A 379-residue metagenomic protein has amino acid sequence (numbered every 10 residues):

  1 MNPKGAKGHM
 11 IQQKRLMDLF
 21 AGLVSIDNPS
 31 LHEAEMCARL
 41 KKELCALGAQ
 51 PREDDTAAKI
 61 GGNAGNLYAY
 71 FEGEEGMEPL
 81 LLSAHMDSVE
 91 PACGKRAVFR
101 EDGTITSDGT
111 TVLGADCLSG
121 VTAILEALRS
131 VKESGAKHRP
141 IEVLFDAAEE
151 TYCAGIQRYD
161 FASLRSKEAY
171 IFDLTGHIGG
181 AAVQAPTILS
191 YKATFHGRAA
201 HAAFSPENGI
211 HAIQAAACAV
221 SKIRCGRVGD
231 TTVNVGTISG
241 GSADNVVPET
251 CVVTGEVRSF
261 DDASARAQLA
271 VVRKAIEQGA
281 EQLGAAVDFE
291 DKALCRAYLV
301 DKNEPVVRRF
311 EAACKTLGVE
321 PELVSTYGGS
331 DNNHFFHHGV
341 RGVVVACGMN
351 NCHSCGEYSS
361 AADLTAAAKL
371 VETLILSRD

Functional and structural regions predicted by a protein language model:
P3, G8-A34, A293, N350-S354: N-terminal capping segment at the start of a domain
L16-M17, I238, E249, P321-L374 (+1 more regions): Zn-dependent metallopeptidase/amidohydrolase metal-coordination segment
A21-S25, N234-G241, E256-F260, A286-E304 (+2 more regions): A short beta-alpha structural unit
P29-G76: A non-catalytic alpha/beta surface segment that caps or lines the substrate-entry region of metallo-dependent hydrolase
C37, G62-N66, Y70-F145, D160-A162 (+2 more regions): Active-site metal-coordination/substrate-binding segment of hydrolases, especially metallo-dependent peptidases
T111-P186, S190, C225-G226, T232-T237 (+3 more regions): Acidic/histidine-rich catalytic neighborhood of metal-dependent amide-processing enzymes
S205-I238, V246, A263-V287: Acidic-enriched catalytic cores of C-N bond-cleaving enzymes acting on peptides and small amides
Q214-V228, T232-N234, C295-A346: Active-site-adjacent substrate-binding region of metalloamidase/peptidase-like peptide-processing proteins
